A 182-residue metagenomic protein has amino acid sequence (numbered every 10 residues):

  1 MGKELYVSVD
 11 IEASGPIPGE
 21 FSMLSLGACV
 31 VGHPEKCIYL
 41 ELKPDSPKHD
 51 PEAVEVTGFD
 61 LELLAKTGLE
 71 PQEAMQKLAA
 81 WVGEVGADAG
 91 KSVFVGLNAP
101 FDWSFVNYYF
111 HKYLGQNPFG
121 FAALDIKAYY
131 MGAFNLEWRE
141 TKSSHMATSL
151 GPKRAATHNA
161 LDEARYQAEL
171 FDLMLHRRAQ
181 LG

Functional and structural regions predicted by a protein language model:
M1-G2, G182: Basic/polar N-terminal segments that are highly enriched at the extreme N-terminus, encompassing both cleavable
G2-W103: Conserved non-catalytic scaffold segment of RNase H-like nuclease domains
G19, V106-N107, F134: Short, well-ordered secondary-structure micro-motifs
M23-G27, F110-L114, R178: Glycine-rich, phosphate-binding/catalytic loops in enzymes
P44-T57, L61-L64, L124-A168: Active-site-proximal helix-loop-helix substrate-binding element of RNase H-like nuclease domains
V93-P100, S104-F105, Y109, K142-G182: Acidic, Mg2+-coordinating catalytic module of metal-dependent nucleases/exonucleases that use a two-metal-ion mechanism
L97-A99, A122-I126: The first long alpha-helix at the start of the GST-like C-terminal all-alpha domain
H111-A123: A short alpha->loop->secondary-structure connector
